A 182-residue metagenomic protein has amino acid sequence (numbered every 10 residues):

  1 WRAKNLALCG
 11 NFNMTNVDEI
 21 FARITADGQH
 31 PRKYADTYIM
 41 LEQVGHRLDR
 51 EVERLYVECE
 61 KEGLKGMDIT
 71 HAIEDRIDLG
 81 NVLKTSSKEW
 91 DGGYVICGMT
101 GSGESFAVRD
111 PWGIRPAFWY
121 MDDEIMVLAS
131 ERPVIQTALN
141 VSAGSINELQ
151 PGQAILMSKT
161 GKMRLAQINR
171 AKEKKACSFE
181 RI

Functional and structural regions predicted by a protein language model:
W1-Q150, L156-I182: Conserved short alpha-helical segments that host acidic/polar catalytic motifs at enzyme active sites
